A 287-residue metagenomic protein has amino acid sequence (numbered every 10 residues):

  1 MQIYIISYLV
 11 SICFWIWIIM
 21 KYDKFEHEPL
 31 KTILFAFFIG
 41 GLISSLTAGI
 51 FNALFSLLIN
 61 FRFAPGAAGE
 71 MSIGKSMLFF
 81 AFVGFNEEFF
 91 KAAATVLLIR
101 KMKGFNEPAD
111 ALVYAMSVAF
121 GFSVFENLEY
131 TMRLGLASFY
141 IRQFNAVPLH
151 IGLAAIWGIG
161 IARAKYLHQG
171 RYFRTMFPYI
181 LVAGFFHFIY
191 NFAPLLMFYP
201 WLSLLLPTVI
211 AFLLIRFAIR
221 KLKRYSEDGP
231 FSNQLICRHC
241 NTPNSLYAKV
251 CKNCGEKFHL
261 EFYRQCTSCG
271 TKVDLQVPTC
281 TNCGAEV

Functional and structural regions predicted by a protein language model:
M1-E286: Hydrophobic alpha-helical segments at protein termini of multi-pass membrane proteins
